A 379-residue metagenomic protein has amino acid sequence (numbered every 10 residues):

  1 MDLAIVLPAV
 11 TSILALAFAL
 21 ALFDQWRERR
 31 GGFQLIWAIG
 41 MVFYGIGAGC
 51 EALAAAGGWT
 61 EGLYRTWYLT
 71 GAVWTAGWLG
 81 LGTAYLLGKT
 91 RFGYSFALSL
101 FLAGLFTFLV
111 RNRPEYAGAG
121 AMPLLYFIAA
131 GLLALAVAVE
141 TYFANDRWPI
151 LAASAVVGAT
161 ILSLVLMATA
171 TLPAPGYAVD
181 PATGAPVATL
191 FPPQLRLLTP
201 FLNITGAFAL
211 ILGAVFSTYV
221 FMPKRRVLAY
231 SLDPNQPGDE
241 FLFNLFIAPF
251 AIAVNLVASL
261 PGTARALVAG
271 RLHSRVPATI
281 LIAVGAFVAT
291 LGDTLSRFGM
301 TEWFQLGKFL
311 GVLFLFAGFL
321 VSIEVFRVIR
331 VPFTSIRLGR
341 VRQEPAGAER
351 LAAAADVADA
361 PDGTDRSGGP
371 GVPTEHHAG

Functional and structural regions predicted by a protein language model:
M1-A15, G31-A134, L306-L313: Individual alpha-helical transmembrane segments in multi-pass integral membrane proteins
M1-E28, V137, I204-P223, F246-G262: First transmembrane helix
L3-T11, P114-Y219: Extracellular-loop-to-transmembrane junctions of the mid-late helices
E28-M41, R91-L100, R147-A155, L272-I282 (+1 more regions): Membrane-interfacial loop-to-transmembrane alpha-helix junctions, especially the N-terminal start
Y44-G49, L102-N112, A159-M167, V284-G292: Aromatic-anchored segments of alpha-helical transmembrane domains
Y142-A159, V215-V284: Membrane-helix boundary/juxtamembrane motif in polytopic membrane proteins
L212-F221, N255-D359: C-terminal transmembrane-bundle signature of multipass membrane proteins, characterized by strong activation on
A354-G379: Long, low-complexity, intrinsically disordered segments
